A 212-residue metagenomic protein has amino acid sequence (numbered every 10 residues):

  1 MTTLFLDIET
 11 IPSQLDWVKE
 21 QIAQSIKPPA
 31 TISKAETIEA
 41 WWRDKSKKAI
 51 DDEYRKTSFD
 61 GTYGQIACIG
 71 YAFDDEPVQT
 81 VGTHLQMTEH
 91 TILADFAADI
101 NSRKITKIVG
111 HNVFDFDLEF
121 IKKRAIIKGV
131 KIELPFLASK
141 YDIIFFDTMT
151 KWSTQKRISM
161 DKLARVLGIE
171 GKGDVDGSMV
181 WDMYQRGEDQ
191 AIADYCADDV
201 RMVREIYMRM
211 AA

Functional and structural regions predicted by a protein language model:
M1-K123: Conserved non-catalytic scaffold segment of RNase H-like nuclease domains
T2, G64-Q86, I105-A212: Metal-dependent phosphoesterase core characteristic of DEDDh/y 3'-5' exonuclease domains
